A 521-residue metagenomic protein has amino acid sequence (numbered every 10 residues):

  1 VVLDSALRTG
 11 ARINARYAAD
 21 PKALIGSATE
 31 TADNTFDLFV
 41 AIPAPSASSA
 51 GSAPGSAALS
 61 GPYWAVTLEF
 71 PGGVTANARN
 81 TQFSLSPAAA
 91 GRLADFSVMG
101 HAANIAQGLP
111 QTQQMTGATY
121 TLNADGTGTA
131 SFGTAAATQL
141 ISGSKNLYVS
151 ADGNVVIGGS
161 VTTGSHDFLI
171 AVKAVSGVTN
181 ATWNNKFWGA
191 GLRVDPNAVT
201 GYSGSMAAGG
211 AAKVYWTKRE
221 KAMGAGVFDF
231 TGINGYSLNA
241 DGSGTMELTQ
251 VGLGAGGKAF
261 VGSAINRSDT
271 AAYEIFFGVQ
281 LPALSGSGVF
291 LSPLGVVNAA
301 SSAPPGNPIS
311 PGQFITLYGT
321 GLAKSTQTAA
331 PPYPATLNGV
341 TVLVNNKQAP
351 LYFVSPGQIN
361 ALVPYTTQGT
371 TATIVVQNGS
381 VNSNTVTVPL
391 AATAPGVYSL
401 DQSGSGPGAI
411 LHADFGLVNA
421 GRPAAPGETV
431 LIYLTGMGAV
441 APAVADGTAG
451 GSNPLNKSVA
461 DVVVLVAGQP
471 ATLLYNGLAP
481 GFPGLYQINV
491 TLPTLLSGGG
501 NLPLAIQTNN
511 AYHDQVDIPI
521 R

Functional and structural regions predicted by a protein language model:
V1-S292: Mature soluble binding/inhibitory domains
P62-V66, F70-N80, S84, I105-A106 (+3 more regions): A sequence-level detector for low-complexity, Ser/Thr- and acidic-rich stretches
